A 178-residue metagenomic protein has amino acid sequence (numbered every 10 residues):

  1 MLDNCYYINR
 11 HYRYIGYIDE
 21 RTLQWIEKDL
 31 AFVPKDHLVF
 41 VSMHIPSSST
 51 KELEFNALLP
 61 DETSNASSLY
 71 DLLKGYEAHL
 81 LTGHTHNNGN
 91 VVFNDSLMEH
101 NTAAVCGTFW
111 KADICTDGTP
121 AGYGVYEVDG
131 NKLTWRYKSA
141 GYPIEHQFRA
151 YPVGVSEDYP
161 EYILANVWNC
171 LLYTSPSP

Functional and structural regions predicted by a protein language model:
M1-Y12: Flexible, acidic/histidine-containing loops and adjacent segments that form or flank the divalent-metal
L2, I26, H84, Y126 (+1 more regions): Divalent metal-coordination and catalytic microenvironments
I8, S48-S49, T108, K132: Flexible, glycine-rich phosphate/dinucleotide-binding loops and adjacent beta-alpha linkers at cofactor/substrate
H11-E99, E161: His/acidic metal-ligating clusters that form di-metal
A57-S156: Conserved beta-sheet core of the metallophosphoesterase superfamily
Y162-W168: Short edge beta-strand/loop segments characteristic of extracellular beta-sandwich folds
Y173-S177: Conserved small/polar residues in nucleotide/adenosyl-binding loops
